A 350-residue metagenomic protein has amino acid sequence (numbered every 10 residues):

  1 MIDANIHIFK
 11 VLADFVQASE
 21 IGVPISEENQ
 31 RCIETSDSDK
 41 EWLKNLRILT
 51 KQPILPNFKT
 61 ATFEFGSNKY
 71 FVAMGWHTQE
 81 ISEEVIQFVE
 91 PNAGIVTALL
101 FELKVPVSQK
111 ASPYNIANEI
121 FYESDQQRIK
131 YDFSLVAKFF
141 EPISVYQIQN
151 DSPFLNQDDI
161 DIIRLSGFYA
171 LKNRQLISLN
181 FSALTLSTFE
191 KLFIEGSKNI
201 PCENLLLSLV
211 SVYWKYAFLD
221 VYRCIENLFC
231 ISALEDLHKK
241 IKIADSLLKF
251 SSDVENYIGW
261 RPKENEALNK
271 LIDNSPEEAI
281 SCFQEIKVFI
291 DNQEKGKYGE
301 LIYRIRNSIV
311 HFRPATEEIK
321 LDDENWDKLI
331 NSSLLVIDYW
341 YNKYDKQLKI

Functional and structural regions predicted by a protein language model:
I2-D3, Q17-A18, S182-I350: Amphipathic, oligomerization/interface secondary-structure segments
I2-E203, L207-V212, D323-L348: Charged, non-catalytic interaction/linker regions at domain boundaries that couple catalytic cores to substrate
